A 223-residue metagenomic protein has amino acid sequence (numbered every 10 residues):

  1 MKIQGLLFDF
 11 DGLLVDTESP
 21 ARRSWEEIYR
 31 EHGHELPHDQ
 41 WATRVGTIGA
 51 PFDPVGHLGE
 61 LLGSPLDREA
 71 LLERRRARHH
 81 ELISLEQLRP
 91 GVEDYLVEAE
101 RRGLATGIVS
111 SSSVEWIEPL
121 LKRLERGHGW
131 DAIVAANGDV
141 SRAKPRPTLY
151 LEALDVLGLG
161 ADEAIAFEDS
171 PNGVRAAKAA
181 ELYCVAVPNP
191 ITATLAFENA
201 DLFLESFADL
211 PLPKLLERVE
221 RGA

Functional and structural regions predicted by a protein language model:
M1-Q4, V97, V114, E118-A223: Asp-based, Mg2+/Mn2+-dependent phosphohydrolase catalytic module
K2-R102: N-terminal helical cap/lid subdomain that shapes the substrate entry/recognition surface in HAD-like hydrolases
D16, E86, I108, S141 (+1 more regions): Residue-level marker of alpha-helix boundaries and capping positions
T17, T43, T47, T106 (+3 more regions): Residue-identity detector for threonine
E35, A105, Y183: Residue-level detector of anion-binding/catalytic polar loops
S110-S112: Conserved phosphate-coupling serine/threonine residues in phosphotransfer and NTP-handling enzymes
